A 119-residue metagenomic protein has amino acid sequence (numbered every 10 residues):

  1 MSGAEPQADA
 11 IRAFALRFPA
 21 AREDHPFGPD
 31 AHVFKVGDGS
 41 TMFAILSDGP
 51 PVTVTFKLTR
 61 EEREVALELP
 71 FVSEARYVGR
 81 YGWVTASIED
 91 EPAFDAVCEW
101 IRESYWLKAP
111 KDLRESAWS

Functional and structural regions predicted by a protein language model:
M1-S119: Charge-dense, helix-prone N-terminal extensions
